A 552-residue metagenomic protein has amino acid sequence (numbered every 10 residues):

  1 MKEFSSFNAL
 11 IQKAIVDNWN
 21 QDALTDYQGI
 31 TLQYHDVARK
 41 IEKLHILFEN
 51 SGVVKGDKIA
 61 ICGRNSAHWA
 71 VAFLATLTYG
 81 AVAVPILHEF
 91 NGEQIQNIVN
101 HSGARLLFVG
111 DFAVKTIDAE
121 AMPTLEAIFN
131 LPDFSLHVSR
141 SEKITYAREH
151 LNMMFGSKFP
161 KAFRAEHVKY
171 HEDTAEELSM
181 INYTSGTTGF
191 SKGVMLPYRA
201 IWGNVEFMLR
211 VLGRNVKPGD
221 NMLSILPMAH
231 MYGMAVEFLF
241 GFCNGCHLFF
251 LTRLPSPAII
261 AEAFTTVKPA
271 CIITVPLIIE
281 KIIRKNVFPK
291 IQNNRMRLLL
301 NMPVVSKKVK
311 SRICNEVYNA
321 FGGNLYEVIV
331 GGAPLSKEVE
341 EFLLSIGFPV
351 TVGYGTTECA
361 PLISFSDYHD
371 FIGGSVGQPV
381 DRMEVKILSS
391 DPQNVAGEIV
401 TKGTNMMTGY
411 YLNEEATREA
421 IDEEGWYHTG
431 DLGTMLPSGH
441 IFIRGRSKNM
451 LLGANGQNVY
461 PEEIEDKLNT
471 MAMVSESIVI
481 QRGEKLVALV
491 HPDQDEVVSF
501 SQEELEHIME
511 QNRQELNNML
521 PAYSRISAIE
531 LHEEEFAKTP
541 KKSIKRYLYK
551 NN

Functional and structural regions predicted by a protein language model:
L10, S51, T78-S157, E484: Structural core segment of the AMP-binding/adenylate-forming
I30, I46-E93, I225: Conserved AMP-binding/adenylate-forming
Q33-H35, S179-V205: Conserved AMP-binding A3 loop
F90, L107, G403, T408-G409 (+1 more regions): AMP-binding/adenylate-forming catalytic core of the ANL superfamily
R148-Y183, F190, N215-N221: Conserved pre-ATP/AMP-binding loop-to-beta segment of ANL
W202-N221, M231-C314, N324, P349: Conserved AMP-binding/adenylation subdomain of ANL enzymes
V309-I441, S447-M450, E465: Conserved AMP-binding/adenylate-forming
E476-E484, Q514-N552: Conserved C-terminal "lid"/linker of ANL adenylate-forming enzymes
